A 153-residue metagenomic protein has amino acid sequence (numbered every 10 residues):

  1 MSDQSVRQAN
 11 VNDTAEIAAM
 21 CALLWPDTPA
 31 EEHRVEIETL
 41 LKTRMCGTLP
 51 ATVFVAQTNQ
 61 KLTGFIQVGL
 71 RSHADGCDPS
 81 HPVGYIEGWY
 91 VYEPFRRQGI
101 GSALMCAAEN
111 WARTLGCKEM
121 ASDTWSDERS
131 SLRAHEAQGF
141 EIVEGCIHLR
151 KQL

Functional and structural regions predicted by a protein language model:
S5-I17, A30: A short beta-loop-alpha structural element at the N-terminal edge of CoA-dependent acyl/N-acetyltransferase catalytic
A19-E32, A74: Helix-loop element at the rim of GNAT/NAT acetyltransferase active sites that forms part of the acceptor-substrate
E31-V55: Active-site rim helix/loop that mediates acceptor-substrate recognition in acyltransferases
V55, K61-L70, Y85, Y90: Conserved beta-strand in the GNAT
S72, W89-R96, T124: A short, internal acetyl-CoA/4′-phosphopantetheine-binding micro-motif in the GNAT/acyltransferase core
V91, R97-N110, A137: Conserved acetyl-CoA-binding loop-helix of GNAT-fold acetyltransferases
S102, T114, S126-E144: Conserved active-site alpha-helix within GNAT-family acetyltransferase domains
M105, A112-T124: Conserved GNAT acetyl-CoA-binding A-motif
